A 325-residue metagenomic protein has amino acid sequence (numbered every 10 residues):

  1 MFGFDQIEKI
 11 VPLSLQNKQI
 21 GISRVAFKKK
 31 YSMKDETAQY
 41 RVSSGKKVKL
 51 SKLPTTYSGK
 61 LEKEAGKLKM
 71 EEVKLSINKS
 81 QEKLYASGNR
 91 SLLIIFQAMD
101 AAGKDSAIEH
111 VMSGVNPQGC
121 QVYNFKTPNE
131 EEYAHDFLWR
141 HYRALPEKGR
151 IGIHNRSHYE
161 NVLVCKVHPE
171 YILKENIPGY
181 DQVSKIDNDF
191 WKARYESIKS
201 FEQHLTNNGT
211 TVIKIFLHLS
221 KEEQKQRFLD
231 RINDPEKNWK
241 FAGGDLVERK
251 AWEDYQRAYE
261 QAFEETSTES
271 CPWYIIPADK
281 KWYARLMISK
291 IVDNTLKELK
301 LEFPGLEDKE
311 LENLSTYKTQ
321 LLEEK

Functional and structural regions predicted by a protein language model:
F27-K74: Charged, amphipathic alpha-helical linker segments immediately N-terminal to NTP-binding catalytic cores
E62-E64, C120-F125, E130-I186: Conserved nucleotide-sensing/catalytic segment adjacent to the nucleotide-binding pocket in NTP-handling enzymes
N78-Y85: Pre-Walker A adenine-sensing motif
G88-L93, G149, C271-P272: Pre-Walker A (Motif I) flank of P-loop NTPase domains
F96-V111: Glycine-rich phosphate-binding P-loop
A101, P128-E131, S157-N161, P169 (+3 more regions): Conserved nucleotide-binding/hydrolysis micro-motifs of P-loop NTPases
K166-Y195, L205-R257, P304-L311: A glycine- and Lys/Arg-enriched "phosphate-lid" helix/loop adjacent to the NTP-binding pocket of small-molecule kinases
A251, Y255-E260, E264-K325: NTP-dependent small-molecule kinase module
